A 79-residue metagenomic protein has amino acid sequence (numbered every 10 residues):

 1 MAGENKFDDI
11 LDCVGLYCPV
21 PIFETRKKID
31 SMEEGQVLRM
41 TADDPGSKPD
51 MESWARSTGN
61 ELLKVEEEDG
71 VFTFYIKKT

Functional and structural regions predicted by a protein language model:
M1-N5: Short, compositionally biased "basic patch" segments
K6, K27-K28, K48, K64 (+1 more regions): Context-gated lysine
F7-V14: Short amphipathic
D8, G35-R39, V71-T73: Intrinsic-disorder/low-complexity, polar/charged segments enriched in Ser/Thr/Lys/Arg/Asp/Glu/Gln
L16-E61: Amphipathic, hydrophobic secondary-structure cores in small proteins
E52-T79: C-terminal structural segments of small proteins and small subunits
